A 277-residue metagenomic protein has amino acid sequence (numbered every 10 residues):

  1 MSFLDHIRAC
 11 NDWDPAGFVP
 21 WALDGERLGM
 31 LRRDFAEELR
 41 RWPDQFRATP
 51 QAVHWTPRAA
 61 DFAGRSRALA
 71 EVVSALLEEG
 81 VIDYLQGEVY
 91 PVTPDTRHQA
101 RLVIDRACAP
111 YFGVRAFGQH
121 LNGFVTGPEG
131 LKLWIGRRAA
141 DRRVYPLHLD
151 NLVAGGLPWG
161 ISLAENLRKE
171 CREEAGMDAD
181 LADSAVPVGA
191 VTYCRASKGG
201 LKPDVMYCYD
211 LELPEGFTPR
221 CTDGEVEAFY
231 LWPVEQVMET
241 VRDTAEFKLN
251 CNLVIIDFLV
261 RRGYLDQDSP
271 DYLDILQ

Functional and structural regions predicted by a protein language model:
M1-H148, G156-K169, E173, M177-R220 (+4 more regions): N-terminal leader/linker segments that precede catalytic domains of diphosphate-processing enzymes
L231: Short aromatic/basic micro-patch
